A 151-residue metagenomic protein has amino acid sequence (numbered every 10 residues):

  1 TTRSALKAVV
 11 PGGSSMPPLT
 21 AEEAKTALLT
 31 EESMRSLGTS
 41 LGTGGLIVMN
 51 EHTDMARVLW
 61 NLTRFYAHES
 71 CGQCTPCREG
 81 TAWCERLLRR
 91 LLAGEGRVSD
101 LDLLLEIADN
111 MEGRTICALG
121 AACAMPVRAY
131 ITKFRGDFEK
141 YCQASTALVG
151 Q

Functional and structural regions predicted by a protein language model:
T1-Q151: Redox cofactor-anchoring modules in respiratory/redox and cofactor-processing assemblies
